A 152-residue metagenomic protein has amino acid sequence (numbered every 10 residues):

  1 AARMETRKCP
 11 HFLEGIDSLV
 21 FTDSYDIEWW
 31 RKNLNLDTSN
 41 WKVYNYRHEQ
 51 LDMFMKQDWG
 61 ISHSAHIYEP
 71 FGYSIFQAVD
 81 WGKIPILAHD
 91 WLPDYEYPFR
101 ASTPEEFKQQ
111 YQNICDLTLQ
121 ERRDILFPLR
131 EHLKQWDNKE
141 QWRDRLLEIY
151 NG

Functional and structural regions predicted by a protein language model:
A1-H48: Conserved catalytic-core segment of nucleotide-activated headgroup transferases in glycan assembly
E5-K8, I61-I75, L87-Y97: Nucleotide-sugar-dependent
H11-D17, A78, F107, L146: A structural motif in glycosyltransferase catalytic domains
R47, D52-Q57: Short alpha-helical donor nucleotide-sugar binding micro-motif in glycosyltransferases
L51-D52, Y73-D80: Short alpha-helical segment that forms part of, or immediately flanks, the ligand-binding pocket in carbohydrate-active
D80-A88: Short hydrophobic beta-strand element within catalytic cores of glycosyltransferases and related nucleotide-activated
D94-N113: Change "using UDP/GDP/dTDP sugars" to "using nucleotide sugars
S102, D116-N151: A charged, aromatic-enriched C-terminal amphipathic alpha-helix characteristic of glycosyltransferases across folds
